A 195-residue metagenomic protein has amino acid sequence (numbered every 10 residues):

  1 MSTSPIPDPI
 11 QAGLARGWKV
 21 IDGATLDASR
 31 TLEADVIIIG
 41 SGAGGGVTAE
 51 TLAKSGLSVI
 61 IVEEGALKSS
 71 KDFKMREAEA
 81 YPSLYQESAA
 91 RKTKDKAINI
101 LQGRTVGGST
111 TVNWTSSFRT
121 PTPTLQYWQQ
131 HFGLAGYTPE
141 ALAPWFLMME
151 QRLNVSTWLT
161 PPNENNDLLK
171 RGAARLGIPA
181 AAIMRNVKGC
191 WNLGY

Functional and structural regions predicted by a protein language model:
S2-A15, W114, A135-Y195: Conserved redox-cofactor binding core of oxidoreductases
P5-W128, G133-L134, P139-E140: N-terminal glycine-rich phosphate/pyrophosphate-binding loop and immediately adjacent elements
